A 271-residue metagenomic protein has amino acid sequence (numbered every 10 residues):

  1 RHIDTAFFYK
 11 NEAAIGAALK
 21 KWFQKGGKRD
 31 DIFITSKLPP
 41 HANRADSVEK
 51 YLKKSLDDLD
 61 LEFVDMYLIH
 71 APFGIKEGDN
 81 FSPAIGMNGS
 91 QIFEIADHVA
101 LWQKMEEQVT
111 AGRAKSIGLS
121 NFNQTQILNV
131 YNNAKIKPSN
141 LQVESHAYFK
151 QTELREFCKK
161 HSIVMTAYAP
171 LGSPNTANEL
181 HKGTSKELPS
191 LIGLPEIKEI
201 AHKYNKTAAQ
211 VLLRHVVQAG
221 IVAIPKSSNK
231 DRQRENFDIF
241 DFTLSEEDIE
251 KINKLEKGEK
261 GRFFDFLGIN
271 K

Functional and structural regions predicted by a protein language model:
R1-I32, E49, E62, K104 (+3 more regions): N-terminal binding-site loop/beta-alpha segment at the start of enzyme catalytic domains that lines or forms
R1-Y9, T35, K115-G118, N140-V143: Short catalytic-loop micro-motif centered on adjacent basic/acidic residues
A6-A14, H41-D46, S145-Q151: Acidic-and-aromatic substrate-binding clefts and catalytic sites of carbohydrate-active enzymes
I15, V48, L52, H98-L101 (+1 more regions): Aromatic/hydrophobic pocket-lining residues that form the small-molecule binding cavity in soluble enzyme cores
G16-R29, L56-D60, Y131-A134, R155-H161: Acidic (Asp/Glu)-rich catalytic clusters
K28-A42, M66-P72, Q142-S145: A short, structured active-site edge motif that brings together acidic residues
R44-L59, N123-I127: Short, acidic/polar
A71-K271: Beta/alpha (TIM)-barrel catalytic core signal, keyed to glycine-rich beta->alpha loops juxtaposed to Asp/Glu that bind
